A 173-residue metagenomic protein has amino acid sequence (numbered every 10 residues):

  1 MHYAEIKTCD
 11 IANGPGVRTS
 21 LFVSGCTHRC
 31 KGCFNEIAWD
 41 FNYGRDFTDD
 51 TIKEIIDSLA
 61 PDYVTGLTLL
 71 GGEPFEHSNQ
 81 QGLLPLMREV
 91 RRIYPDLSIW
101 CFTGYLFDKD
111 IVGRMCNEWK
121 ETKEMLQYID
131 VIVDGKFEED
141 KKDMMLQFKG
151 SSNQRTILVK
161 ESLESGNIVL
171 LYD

Functional and structural regions predicted by a protein language model:
M1-Y3, V17, N35-M115, W119-K120 (+1 more regions): Conserved Radical SAM active-site core
H2-R29: N-terminal pre-triad scaffold of radical SAM enzymes
K7, T103, K136, K160: Residues at the C-termini of beta-strands that transition into short coil/loop
A12, D108, S165: Flexible, glycine-rich phosphate/dinucleotide-binding loops and adjacent beta-alpha linkers at cofactor/substrate
L86-R91, K142-D173: P-loop/Walker A phosphate-binding loop and immediately adjacent motor/lid segment at beta-alpha junctions
W119, M125-Q127, G135-Q154: Flexible, gly/pro- and Lys/Arg-enriched active-site loops
D130: Receiver (REC) domain switch/active-site residues of two-component response regulators
